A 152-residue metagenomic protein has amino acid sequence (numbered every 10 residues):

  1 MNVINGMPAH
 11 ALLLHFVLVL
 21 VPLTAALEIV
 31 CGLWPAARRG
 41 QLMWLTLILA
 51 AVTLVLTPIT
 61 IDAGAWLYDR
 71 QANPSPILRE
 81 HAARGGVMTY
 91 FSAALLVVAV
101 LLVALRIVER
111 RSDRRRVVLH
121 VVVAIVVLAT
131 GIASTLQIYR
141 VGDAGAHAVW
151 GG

Functional and structural regions predicted by a protein language model:
M1-G152: Polytopic transmembrane helical bundles with strong interfacial aromatic enrichment
